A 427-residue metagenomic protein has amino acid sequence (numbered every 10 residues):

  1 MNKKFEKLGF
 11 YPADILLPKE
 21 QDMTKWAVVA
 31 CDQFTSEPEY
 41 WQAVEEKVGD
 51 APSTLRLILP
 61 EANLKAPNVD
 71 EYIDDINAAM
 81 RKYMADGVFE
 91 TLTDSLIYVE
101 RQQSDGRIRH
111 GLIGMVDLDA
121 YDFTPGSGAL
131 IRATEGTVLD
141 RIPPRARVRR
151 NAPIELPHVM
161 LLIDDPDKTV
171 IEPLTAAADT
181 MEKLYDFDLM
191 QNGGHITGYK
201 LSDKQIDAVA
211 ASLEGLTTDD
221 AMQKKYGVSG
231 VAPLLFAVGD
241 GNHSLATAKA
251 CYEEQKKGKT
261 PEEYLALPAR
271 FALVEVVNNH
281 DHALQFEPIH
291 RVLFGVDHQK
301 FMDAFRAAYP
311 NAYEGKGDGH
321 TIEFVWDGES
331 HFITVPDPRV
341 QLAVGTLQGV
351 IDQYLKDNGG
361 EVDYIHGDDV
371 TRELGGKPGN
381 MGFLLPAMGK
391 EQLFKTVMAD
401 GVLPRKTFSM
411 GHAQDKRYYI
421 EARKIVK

Functional and structural regions predicted by a protein language model:
M1-N192, K200, Q223-Y226, G389-L403 (+1 more regions): N-terminal extension/subdomain marker
F5, Y11, Q223-K225, T260 (+4 more regions): Long, charge-rich alpha-helical interaction segments
A176-L201, D281, F286-N311: Compact, glycine/acidic-enriched structural inserts
L189-A211, H331-R339: Glycine-rich phosphate-binding "P-loop"
G215-K259: Active-site beta-strand/loop microenvironment that shapes enzyme catalytic pockets
N242-F305: Catalytic or ion-translocation cores adjacent to nucleophile or general acid/base/metal-coordination motifs in diverse
R306-T371: C-terminal structural cap/anchor segments
A343-K427: Charged substrate- and nucleic-acid-binding regions of tRNA-handling and nucleotidyl-transfer enzymes, centered on
